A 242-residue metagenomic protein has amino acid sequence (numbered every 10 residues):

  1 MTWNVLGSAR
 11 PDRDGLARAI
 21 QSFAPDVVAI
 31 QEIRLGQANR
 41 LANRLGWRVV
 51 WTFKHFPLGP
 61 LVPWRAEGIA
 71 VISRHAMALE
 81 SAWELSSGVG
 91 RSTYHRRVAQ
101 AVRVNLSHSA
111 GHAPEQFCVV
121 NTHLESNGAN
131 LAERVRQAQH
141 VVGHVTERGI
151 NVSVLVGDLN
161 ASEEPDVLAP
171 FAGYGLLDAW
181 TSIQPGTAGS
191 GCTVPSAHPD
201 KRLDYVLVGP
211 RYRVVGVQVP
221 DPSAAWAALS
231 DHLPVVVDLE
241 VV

Functional and structural regions predicted by a protein language model:
M1-L6, S81-W83, P114-S126: Active-site-proximal beta-strand elements of phosphoester/diester hydrolases
M1-P11, P57-V62, V89-T93, E125-N130 (+1 more regions): Acidic/histidine-rich helix-loop elements that form or flank divalent-metal/phosphate-binding sites at the catalytic
L6, R34, A76-A78, H123-E125 (+3 more regions): Catalytic metal-binding/acid-base residues of hydrolase active sites
R10-I20: Short, acidic/polar
F23: Active-site charged/polar residues at nucleotide-handling catalytic sites that mediate phosphoryl, nucleotidyl
V27, Q31-Q116, G216-V219: Structured beta-strand-rich core segments of catalytic domains in phosphoester-bond hydrolases
A101-V120, A132-L159, V167: His/acidic metal-ligating clusters that form di-metal
R103, V145-S153, A161-V242: Metal-dependent phosphoester-hydrolase catalytic domains
